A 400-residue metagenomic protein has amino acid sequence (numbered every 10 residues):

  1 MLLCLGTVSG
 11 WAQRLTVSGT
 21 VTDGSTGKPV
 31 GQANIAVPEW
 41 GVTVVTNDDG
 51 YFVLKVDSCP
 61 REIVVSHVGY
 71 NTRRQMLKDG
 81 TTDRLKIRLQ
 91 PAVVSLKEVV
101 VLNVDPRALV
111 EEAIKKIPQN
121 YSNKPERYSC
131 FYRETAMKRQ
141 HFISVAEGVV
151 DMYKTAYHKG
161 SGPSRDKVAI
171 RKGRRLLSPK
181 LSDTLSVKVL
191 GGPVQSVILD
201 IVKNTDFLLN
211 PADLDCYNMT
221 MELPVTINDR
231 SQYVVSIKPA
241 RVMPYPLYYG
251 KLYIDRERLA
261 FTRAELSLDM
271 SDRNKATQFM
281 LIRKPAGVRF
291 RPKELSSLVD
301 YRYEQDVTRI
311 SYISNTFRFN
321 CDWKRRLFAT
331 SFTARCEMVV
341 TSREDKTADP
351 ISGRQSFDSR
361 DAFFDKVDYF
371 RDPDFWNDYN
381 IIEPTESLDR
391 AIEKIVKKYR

Functional and structural regions predicted by a protein language model:
M1-T20, I35, L96, R400: Bacterial Sec-dependent N-terminal signal peptides
L15-V17, G24-E39: Short, ordered, surface-exposed loop/turn motifs in non-cytosolic proteins
V17-D23, G50, I87, V99: A short, amphipathic beta-strand motif
G27-K28, V53-P60: Short Pro-Gly-centered beta-turn/loop motif in secreted/extracellular proteins
V37, V64-Q75: A short, solvent-exposed loop/turn motif at the edges and junctions of modular extracellular/periplasmic domains
G41-Y51: Short, acidic Ser/Thr/Gly-rich low-complexity loop/linker segments typical of extracellular and cell-surface proteins
R88-Y217, N228-S231, L281, P285-R400: Surface-exposed, low-complexity/disordered segments and acidic/polar micro-motifs at processing/linker regions
T205-R256, A260-L268, R302-Y303, T308: Extended beta-strand-rich segments in extracellular/periplasmic secretory proteins, especially within noncatalytic
